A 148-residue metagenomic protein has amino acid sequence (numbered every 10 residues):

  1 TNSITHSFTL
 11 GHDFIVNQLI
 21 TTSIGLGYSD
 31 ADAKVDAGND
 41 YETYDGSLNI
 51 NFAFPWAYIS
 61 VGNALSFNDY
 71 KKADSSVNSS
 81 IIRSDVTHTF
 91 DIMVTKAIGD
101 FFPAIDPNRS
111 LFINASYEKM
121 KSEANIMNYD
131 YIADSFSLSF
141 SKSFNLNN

Functional and structural regions predicted by a protein language model:
T1-N148: Gram-negative and organellar
